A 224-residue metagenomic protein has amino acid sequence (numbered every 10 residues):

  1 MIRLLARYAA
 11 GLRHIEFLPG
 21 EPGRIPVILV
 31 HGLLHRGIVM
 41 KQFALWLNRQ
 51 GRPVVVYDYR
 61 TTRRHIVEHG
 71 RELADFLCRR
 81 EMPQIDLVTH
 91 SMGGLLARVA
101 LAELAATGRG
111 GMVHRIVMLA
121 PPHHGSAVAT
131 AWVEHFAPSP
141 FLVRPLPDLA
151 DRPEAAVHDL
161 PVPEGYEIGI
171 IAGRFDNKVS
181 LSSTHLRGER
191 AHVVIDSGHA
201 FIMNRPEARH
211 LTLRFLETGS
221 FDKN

Functional and structural regions predicted by a protein language model:
M1-I2, I25-L33, E164-G173: Short, mixed-charge, low-aromatic patches
M1-I25, R49: Alpha/beta-hydrolase fold catalytic core
I2-A6, T130-V133, P147, R209 (+1 more regions): Generic detector of well-ordered alpha-helical segments enriched in charged/polar residues, highlighting helical
F17-G20, I25-V27, H114-M118, L216 (+1 more regions): Secondary-structure boundary/capping motif
I28-L33, I38, W46-G165: Serine-dependent carboxylesterase/thioesterase catalytic core of lipase-like alpha/beta-hydrolase/SGNH enzymes
P161-N224: C-terminal catalytic-base region of ester-bond hydrolases, centering on the histidine of the charge-relay
